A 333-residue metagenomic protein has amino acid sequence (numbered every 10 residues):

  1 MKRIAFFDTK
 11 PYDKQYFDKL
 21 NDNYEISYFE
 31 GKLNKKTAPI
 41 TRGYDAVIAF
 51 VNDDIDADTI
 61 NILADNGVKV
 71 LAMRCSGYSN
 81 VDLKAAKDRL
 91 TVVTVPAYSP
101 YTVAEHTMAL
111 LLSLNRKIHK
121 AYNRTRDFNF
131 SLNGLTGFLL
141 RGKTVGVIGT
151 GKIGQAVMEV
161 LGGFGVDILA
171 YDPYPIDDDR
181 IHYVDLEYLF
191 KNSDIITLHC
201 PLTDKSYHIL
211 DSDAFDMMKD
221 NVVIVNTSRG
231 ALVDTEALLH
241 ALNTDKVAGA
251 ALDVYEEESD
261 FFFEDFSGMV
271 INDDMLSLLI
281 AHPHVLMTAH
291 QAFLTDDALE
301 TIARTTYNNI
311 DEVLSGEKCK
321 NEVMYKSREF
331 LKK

Functional and structural regions predicted by a protein language model:
M1-V93, D211: An N-terminal-biased, well-structured beta-alpha scaffold segment characteristic of Rossmann-like dinucleotide-binding
P39-I40, Y188-L189, A214, L278-L279: Structural alpha-helical scaffold elements that stabilize or flank donor/cofactor-binding regions in carbohydrate
T41-A46, N66-V68, K191-I196, K219-V222: Short acidic/histidine-rich motifs immediately flanking catalytic phosphotransfer sites in two-component signaling
V51-N52, D194, C200-L202, S228-R229 (+1 more regions): Short glycine-/small-residue-rich Rossmann-like dinucleotide-binding loops
D88, V93-T144, A156-E159, G163: Phosphate-binding beta-alpha-beta segment of Rossmann-like dinucleotide-binding domains, i.e., the NAD(P)
N133-D220: Rossmann-like dinucleotide/phosphate-binding beta-alpha-beta segment
N221, A231-K333: Rossmann-like dinucleotide-binding domain for NAD(H)/NADP(H)
